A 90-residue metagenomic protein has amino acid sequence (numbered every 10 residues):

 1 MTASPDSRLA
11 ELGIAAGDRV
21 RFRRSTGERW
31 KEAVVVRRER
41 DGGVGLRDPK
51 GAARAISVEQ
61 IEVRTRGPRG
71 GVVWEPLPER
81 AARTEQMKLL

Functional and structural regions predicted by a protein language model:
M1-A16, K88-L89: Mixed-charge, Lys/Arg-rich low-complexity intrinsically disordered regions
E11-I14, D48, E79: Generic detector of low-complexity/intrinsically disordered segments and short hydrophobic N-terminal stretches
R19, R23, E28-E62: Basic/aromatic-rich interaction segments and small domains that mediate binding to polyanionic partners
G51-L90: Intrinsically disordered, low-complexity, charged/polar segments
